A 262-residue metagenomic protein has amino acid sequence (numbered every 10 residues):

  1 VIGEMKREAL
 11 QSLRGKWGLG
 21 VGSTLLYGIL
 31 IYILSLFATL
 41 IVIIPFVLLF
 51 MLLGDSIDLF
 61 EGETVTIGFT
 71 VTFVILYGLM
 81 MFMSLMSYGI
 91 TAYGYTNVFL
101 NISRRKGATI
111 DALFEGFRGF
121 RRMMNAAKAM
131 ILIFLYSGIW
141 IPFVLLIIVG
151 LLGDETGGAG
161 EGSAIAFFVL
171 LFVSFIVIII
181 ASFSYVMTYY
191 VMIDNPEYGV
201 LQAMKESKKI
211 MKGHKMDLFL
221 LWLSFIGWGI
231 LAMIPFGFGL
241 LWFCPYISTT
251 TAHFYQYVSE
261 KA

Functional and structural regions predicted by a protein language model:
V1-R104, A129-I148, L152, F167 (+1 more regions): Short, small/hydrophobic-residue-rich motifs at membrane-helix boundaries and re-entrant hairpins of integral membrane
I2-L34, G107-I141, A164-F167, I180-A232: Interfacial aromatic "cap" segments that immediately flank transmembrane helices in multipass membrane proteins
D58-E61, G157, L220: Low-complexity, compositionally biased segments
E63, I67, T156-G157, E260-A262: Noncatalytic linker/hinge segments flanking ATPase motor cores
T70-D111, G138-V144, G162-G199, G229-A262: Selective recognition of hydrophobic, aromatic-rich stretches within alpha-helical transmembrane segments of polytopic
L152-G162: Membrane-helix interface and helix-disruption motif detector
